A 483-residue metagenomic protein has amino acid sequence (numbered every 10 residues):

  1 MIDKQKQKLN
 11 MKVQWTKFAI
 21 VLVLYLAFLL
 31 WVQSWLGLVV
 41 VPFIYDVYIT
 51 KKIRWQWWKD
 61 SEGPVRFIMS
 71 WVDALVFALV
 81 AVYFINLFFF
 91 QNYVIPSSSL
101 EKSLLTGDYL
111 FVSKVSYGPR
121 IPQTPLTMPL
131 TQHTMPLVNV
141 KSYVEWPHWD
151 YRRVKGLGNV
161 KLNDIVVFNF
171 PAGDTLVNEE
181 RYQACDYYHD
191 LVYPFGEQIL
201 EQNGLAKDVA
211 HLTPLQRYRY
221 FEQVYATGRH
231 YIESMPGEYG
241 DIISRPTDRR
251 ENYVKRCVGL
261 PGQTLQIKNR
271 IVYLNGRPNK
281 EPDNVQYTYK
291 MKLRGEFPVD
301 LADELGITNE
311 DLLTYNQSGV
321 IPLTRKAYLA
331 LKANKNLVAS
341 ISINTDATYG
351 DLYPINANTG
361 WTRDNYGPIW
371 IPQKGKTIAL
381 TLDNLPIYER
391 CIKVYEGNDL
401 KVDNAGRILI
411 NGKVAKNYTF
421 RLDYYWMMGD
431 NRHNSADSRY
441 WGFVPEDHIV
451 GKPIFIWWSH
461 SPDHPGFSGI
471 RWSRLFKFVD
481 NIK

Functional and structural regions predicted by a protein language model:
M1-K483: Extended hydrophobic leader/signal-anchor segments used for secretion and membrane insertion
